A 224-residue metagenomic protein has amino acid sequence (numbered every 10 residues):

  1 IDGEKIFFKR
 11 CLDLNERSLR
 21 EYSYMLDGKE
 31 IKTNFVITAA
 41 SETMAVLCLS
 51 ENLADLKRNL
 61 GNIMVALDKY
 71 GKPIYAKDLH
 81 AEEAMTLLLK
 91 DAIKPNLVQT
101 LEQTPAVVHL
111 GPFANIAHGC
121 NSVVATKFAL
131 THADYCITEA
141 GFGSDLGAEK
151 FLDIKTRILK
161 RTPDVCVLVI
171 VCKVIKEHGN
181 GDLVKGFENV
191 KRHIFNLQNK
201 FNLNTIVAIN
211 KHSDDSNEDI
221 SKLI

Functional and structural regions predicted by a protein language model:
I1-I224: Flexible phosphate-sensing "switch/lid" loops adjacent to ATP/NTP-binding sites across phosphate-transfer
